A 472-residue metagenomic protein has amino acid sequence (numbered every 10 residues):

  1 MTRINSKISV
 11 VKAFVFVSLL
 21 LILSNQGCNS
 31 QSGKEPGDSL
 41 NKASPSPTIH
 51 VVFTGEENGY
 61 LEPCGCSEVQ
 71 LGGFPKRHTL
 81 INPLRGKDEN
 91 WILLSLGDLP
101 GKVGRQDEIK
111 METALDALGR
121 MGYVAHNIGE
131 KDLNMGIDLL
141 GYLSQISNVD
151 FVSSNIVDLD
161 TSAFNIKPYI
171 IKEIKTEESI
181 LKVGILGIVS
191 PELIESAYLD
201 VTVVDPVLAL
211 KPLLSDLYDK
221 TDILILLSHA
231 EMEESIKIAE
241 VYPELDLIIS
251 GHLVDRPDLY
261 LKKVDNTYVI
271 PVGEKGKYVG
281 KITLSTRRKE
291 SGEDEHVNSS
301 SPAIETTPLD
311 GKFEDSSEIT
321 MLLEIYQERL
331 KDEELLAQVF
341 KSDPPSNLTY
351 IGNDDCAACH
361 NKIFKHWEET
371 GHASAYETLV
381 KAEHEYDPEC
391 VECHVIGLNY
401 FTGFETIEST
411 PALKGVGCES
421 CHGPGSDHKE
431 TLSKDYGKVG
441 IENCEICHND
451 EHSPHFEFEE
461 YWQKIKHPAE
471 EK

Functional and structural regions predicted by a protein language model:
M1-V10: N-terminal secretory signal peptides that target proteins for export/translocation
S9-V15, T410: N-terminal cationic amphipathic segment used for targeting or macromolecule association
F14-N25: Bacterial N-terminal signal peptides
L21, L80, L84-K87, G129 (+4 more regions): Generic N-terminal helix/loop capping motif
C28-G311, E318-L322, K331: Acidic, metal/ion-coordinating pockets
G33-P36, L40-T48, E57, P63 (+2 more regions): Short sequence/structural segments immediately N-terminal
